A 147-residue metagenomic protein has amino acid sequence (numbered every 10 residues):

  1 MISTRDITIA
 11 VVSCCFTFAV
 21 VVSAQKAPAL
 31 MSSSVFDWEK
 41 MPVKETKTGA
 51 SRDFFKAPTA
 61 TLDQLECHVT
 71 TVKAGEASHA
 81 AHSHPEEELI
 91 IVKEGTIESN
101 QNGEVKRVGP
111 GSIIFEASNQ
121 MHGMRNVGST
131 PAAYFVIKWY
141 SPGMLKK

Functional and structural regions predicted by a protein language model:
M1-V11: Bacterial N-terminal signal peptides that target proteins for export
A10-A19: Bacterial N-terminal signal peptides
V20-Q64, L145-K147: A short, N-terminal "cap"/entry segment at the start of jelly-roll beta-barrel domains of the cupin/DSBH fold
D53, E66-S83, S118: Conserved short histidine dyad/triad with adjacent acidic residue
L62, S118-G143: Ligand-binding loop in jelly-roll beta-barrel domains
V69-V72, S83-S99: Short, conserved beta-strand element in jelly-roll/cupin
E104-S118: Short acidic-glycine-tyrosine-enriched beta hairpin
